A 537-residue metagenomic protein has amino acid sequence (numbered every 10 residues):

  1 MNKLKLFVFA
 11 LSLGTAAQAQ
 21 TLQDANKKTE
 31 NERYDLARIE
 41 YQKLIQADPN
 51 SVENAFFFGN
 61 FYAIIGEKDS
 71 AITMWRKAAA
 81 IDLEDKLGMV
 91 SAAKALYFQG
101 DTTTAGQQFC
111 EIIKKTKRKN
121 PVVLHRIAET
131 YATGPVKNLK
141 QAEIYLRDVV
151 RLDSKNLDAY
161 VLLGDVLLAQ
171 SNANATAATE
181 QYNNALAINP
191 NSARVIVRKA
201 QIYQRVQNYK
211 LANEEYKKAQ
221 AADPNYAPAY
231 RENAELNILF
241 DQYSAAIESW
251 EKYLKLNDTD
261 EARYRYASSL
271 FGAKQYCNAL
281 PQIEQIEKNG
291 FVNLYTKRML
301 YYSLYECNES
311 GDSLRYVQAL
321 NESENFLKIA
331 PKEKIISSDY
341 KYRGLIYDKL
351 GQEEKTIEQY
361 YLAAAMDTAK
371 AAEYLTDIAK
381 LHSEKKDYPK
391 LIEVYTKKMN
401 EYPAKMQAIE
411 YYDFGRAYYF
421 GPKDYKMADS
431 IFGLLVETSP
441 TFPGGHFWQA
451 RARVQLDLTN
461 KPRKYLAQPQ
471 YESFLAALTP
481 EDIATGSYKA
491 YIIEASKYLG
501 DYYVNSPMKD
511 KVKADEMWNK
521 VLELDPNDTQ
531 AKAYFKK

Functional and structural regions predicted by a protein language model:
L4-G14: Sec-dependent N-terminal signal peptides
L13, Q18-P507, A533-K537: Alpha-solenoid helical repeat scaffolds
M508-E516, N527-Q530: Alpha-solenoid helical-repeat scaffold
V521-E523, D528-K537: Eukaryotic acidic, Ser/Thr-rich intrinsically disordered low-complexity regions
